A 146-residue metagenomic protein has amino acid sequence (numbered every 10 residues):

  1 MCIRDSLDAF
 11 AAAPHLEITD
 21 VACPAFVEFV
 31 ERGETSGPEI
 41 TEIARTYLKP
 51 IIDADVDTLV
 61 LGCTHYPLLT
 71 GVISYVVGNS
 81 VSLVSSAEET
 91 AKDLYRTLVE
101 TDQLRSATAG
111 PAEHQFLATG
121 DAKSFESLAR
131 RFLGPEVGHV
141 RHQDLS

Functional and structural regions predicted by a protein language model:
R4-S146: Non-catalytic structural scaffold of enzyme domains
